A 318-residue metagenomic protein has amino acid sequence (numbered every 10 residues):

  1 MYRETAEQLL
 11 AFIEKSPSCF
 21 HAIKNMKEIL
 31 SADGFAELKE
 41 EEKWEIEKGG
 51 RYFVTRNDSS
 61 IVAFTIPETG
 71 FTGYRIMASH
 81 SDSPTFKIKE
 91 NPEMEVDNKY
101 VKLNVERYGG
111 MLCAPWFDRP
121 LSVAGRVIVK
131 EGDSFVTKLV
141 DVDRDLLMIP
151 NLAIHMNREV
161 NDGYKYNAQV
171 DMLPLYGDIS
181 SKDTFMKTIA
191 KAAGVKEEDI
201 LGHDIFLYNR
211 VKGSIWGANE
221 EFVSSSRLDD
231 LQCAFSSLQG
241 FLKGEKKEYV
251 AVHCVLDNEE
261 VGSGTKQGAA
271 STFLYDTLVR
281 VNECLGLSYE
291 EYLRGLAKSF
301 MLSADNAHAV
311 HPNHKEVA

Functional and structural regions predicted by a protein language model:
M1-A318: N-terminal hydrophobic/helix-forming segments and targeting peptides
